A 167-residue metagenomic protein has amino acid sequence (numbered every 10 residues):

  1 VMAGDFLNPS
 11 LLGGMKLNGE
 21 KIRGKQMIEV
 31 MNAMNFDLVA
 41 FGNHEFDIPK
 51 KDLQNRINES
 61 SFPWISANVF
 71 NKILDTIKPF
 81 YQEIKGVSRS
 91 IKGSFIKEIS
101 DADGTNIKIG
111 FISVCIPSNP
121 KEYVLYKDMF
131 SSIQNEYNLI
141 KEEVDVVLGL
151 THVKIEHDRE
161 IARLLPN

Functional and structural regions predicted by a protein language model:
V1-N167: Acidic, metal/ion-coordinating pockets
